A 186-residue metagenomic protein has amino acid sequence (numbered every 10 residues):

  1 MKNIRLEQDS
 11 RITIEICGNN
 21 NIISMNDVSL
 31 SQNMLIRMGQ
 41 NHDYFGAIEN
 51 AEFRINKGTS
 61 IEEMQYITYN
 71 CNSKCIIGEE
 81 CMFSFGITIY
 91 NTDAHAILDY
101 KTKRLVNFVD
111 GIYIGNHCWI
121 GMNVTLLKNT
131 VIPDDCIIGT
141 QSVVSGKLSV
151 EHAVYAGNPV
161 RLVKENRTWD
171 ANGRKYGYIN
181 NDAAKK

Functional and structural regions predicted by a protein language model:
K2-V131, S142, K147, N158 (+1 more regions): Flexible, glycine/small-residue-enriched loop-and-beta-strand segment within the central core of proteins
H117, D135, H152: Catalytic-loop signature of eukaryotic-like protein kinases
I137-I138, V154-A156: Short-chain dehydrogenase/reductase
Q141, E151-H152: Tight coil/turn sites that cap or link beta-strands
N180-K186: Long, compositionally biased intrinsically disordered regions
